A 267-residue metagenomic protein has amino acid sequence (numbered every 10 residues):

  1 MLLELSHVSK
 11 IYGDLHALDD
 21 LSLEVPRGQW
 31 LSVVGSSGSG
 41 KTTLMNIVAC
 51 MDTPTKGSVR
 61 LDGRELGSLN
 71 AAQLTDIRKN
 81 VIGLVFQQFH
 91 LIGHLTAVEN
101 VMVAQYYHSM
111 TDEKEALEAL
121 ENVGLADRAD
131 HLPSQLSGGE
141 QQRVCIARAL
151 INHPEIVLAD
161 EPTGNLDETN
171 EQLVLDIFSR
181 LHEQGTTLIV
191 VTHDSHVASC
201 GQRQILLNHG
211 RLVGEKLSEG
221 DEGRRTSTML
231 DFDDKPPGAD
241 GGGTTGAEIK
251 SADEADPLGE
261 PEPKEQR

Functional and structural regions predicted by a protein language model:
M1-Q204, H209: ABC family nucleotide-binding domain
H7, F232, T245-A247, P261: Short, low-complexity interaction segments enriched in Ser/Thr/Pro/Gly
H7, V33, G38-G40, G138 (+5 more regions): Compositionally biased regions
E65, A129-L132, L217, R225 (+1 more regions): Short, solvent-exposed coil/turn linker segments
H193, S227-M229, T245-G246: N-terminal compositionally biased, intrinsically disordered segments and leader/signal-like regions
R211-P237: Conserved beta-strand-loop-alpha-helix hinge in the C-terminal portion of ABC ATPase nucleotide-binding domains
A247-R267: Long, low-complexity, intrinsically disordered segments
